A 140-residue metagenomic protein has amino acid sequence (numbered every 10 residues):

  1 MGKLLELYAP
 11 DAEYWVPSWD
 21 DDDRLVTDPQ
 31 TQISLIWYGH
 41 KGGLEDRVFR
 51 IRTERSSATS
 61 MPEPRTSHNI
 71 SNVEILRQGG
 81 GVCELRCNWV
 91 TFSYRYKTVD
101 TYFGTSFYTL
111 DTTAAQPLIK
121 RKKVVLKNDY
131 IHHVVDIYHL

Functional and structural regions predicted by a protein language model:
M1-L7: Short acidic-aromatic low-complexity motifs
P10-R86: A solvent-exposed, acidic/Ser-Thr-rich amphipathic alpha-helical stretch
T66, E74-L140: A beta-strand edge to alpha-helix "cap/lid" segment located at domain peripheries
